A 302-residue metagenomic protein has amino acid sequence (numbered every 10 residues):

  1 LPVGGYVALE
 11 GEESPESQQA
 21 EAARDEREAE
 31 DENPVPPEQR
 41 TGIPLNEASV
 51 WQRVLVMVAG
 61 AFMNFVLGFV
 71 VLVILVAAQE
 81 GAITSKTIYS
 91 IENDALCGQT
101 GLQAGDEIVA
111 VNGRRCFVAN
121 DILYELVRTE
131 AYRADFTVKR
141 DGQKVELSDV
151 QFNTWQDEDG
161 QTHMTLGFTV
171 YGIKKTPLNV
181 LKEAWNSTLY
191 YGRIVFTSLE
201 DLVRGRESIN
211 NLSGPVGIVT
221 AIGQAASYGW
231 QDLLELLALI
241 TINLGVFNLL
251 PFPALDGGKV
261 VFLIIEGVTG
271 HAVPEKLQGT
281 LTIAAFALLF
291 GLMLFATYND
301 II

Functional and structural regions predicted by a protein language model:
P2, Y6-A59, M63-E207, L212: PDZ peptide-recognition modules
G60, N248, D256, L281: Divalent metal-coordination and catalytic microenvironments
T87-I91, I264-T280: Membrane interface segments of multi-pass transport proteins and intramembrane proteases
D201-G205, T241-L255: Transmembrane alpha-helix interface/packing and boundary motifs in multi-pass membrane proteins, characterized by
G214-T220, G257-E266: Re-entrant/interfacial helical elements at transmembrane boundaries that shape and gate the permeation pathway
W230-V246: Small-residue-enriched transmembrane helix starts and helix-helix packing motifs in multi-pass inner-membrane proteins
A238, F286-L289, M293: Residues within membrane-spanning alpha-helices of integral membrane proteins, especially the hydrophobic core/packing
L294-I302: Juxtamembrane boundary at the C-terminal end of a transmembrane helix
